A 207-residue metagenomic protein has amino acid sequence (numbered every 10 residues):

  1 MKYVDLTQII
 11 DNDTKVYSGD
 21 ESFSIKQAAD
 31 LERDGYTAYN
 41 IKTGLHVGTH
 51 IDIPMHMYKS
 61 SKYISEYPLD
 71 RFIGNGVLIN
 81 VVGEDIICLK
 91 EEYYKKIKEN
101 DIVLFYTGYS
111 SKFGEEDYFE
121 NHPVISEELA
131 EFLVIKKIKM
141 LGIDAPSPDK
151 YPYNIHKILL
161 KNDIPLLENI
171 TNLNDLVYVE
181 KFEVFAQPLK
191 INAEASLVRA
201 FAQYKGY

Functional and structural regions predicted by a protein language model:
M1-Y207: Active-/binding-site microenvironments in catalytic and ligand-binding cores
